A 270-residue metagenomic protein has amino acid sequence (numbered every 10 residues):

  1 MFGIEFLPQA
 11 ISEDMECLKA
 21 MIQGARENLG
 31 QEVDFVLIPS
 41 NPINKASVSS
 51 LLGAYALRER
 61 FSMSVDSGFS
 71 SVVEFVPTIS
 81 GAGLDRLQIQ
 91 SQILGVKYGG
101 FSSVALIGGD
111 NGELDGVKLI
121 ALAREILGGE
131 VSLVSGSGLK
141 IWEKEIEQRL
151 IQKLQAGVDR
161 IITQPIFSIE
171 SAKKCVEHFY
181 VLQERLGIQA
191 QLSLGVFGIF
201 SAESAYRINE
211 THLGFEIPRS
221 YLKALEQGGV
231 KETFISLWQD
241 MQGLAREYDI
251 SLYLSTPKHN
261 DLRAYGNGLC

Functional and structural regions predicted by a protein language model:
M1-G3: Extreme N-terminal starter segment of soluble prokaryotic enzymes
F6-G24, N28, A105-I141, E184-E247 (+1 more regions): Active-site pocket-lining/capping segments in soluble small-molecule metabolic enzymes
E13-D14, N44-L57, L84-S91, G109-I126 (+3 more regions): Active-site-adjacent beta->alpha loops and helix N-cap segments on the catalytic face of soluble alpha/beta enzymes
I22-P39, K153-V158: Catalytic domains of carbohydrate-active enzymes, especially glycoside hydrolases
F35-I38, N44-I89: Metabolite-binding pocket within alpha/beta catalytic cores that recognizes anionic/polar moieties
F35-S47, S80, S102-N111, G136 (+2 more regions): Catalytic beta/alpha-barrel core
V36, V96, K153, G157 (+2 more regions): Conserved, mostly hydrophobic/aromatic
W142-A156: Active-site glycine-rich loop that binds ribose-phosphate moieties when present
